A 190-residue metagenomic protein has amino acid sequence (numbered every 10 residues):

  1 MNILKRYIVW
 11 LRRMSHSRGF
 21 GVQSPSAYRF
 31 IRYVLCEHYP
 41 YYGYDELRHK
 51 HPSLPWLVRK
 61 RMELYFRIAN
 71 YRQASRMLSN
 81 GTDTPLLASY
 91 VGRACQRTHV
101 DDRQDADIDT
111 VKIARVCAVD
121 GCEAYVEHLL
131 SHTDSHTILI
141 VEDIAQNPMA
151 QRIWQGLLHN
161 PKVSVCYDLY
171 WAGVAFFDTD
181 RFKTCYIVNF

Functional and structural regions predicted by a protein language model:
M1-T137, A145-F190: A short alpha-helical cap/connector motif
